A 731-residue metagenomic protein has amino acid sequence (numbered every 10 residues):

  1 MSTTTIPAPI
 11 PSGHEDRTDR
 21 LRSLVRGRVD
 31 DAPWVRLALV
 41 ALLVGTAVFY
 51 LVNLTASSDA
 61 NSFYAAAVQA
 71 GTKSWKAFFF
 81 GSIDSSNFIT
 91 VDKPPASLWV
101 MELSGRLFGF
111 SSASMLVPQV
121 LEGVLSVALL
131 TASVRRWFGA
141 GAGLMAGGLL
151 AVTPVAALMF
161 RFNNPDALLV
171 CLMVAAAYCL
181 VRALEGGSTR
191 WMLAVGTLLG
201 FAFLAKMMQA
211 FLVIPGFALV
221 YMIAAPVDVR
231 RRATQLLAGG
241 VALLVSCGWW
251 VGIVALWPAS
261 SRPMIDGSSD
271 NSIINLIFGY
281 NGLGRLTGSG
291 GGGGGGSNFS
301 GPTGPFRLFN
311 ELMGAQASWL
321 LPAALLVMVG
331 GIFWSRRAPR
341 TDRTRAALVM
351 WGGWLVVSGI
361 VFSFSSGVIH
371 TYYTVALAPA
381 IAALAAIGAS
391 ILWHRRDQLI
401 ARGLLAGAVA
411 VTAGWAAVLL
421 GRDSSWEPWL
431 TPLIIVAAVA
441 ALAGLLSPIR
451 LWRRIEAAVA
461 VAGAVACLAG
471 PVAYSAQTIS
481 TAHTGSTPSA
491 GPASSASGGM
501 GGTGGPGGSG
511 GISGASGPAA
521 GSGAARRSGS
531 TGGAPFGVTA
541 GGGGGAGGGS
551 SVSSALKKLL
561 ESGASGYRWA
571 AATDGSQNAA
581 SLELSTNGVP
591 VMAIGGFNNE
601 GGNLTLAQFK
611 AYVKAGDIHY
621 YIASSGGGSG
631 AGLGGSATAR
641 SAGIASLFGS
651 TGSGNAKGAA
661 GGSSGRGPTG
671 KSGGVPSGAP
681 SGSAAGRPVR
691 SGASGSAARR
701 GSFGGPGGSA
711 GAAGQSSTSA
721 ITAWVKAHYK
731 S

Functional and structural regions predicted by a protein language model:
M1-N275, G279-L404, V411-W415, Q477 (+5 more regions): Membrane-integral, polyisoprenol-dependent glycosyltransferases of the GT-C/oligosaccharyltransferase superfamily
T4, S268-S272, L276, N281-T303 (+4 more regions): Disordered, low-complexity segments in secreted/periplasmic proteins that are enriched in proline
T153, A469, G575-S576: Helix N-cap/beta->alpha junction signal
N163, A218, S585-N587, V725: Short, structured coil segments at secondary-structure junctions
R396-A496, G544: Transmembrane helical bundles and short interhelical boundary loops of multi-pass, membrane-embedded
G566-A571: Short active-site oxyanion
S576-D617: Extracytoplasmic
